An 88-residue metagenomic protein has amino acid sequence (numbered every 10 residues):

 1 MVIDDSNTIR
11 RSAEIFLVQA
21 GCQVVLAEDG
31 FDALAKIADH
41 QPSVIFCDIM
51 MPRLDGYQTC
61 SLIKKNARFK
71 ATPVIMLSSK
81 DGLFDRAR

Functional and structural regions predicted by a protein language model:
R11-Q19: Charged docking surfaces used in two-component/phosphorelay signaling
G21-E28, K36: Short hydrophobic/Thr-rich beta-strand motif most characteristic of the beta2 strand and flanking loop of CheY-like
A27-F31, R86: Conserved Asp/Asn-Gly motif in the active-site loop of CheY-like receiver
H40-F46: Active-site beta3 strand of CheY-like receiver
M51: Receiver (REC) domain active-site loop signature in two-component systems and cognate sites in sensor histidine kinases
N66, K80-D81: Short, conserved "switch-loop" micro-motifs in signal-transduction and mechanochemical regulators
